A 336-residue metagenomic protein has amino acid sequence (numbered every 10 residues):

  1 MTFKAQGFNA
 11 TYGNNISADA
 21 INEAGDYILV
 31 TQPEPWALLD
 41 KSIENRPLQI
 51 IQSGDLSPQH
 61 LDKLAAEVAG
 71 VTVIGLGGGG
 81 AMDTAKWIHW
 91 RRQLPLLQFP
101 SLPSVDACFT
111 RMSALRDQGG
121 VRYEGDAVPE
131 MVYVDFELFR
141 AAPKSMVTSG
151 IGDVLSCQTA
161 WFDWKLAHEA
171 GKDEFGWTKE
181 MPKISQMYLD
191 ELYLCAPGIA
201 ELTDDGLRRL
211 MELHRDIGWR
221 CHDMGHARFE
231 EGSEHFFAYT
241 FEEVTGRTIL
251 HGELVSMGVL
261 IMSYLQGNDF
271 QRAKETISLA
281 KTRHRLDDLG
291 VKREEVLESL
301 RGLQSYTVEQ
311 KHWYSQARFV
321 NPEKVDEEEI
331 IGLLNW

Functional and structural regions predicted by a protein language model:
M1-T72: ATP/NTP phosphate-donor binding region
T2, I21-N22, A66-E67, R122-A127 (+5 more regions): Solvent-exposed alpha-helices and their adjacent loops that cap or buttress functional pockets in soluble metabolic
V30-T31, G77, P100, V134: Short beta-strand/turn micro-motifs composed of small residues that flank or help shape donor/cofactor-binding pockets
A37-L38, G80-W87, V105-C108, T240: Short glycine/serine/threonine-rich phosphate/pyrophosphate-binding segments that cradle anionic phosphate groups
E67-I88, R92-P103: A short, small-residue-rich loop immediately preceding and capping a beta-strand
W90-Y188: A glycine/threonine-rich phosphate-anchoring loop and its flanking beta-alpha core in nucleotide/phosphate-binding
D163, G171, N268-W336: C-terminal charged capping/lid subdomain of soluble metabolic enzymes
K179-D287, V291: Active-site segments that bind and position negatively charged phosphate/pyrophosphate groups
